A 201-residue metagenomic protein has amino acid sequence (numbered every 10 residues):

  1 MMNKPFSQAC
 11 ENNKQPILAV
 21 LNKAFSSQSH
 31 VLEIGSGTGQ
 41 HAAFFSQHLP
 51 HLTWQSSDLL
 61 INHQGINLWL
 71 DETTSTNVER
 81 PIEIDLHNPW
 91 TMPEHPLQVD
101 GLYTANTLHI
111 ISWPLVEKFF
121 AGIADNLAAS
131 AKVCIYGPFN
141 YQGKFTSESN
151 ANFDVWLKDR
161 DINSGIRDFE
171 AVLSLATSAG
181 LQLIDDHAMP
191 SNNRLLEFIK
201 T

Functional and structural regions predicted by a protein language model:
M1-S27: Class I SAM-dependent methyltransferase Rossmann-like catalytic core, especially the SAM/SAH-binding loop
Q28-G37: Conserved class I S-adenosyl-L-methionine
L32, A43-W90: Class I SAM-dependent methyltransferase SAM/SAH-binding core
Y103: A conserved beta-strand element that flanks and buttresses the S-adenosyl-L-methionine
I111-I123: A short, conserved alpha-helix within the catalytic core of class I
S130-Q142: Conserved beta-strand signature within the Rossmann-like core of class I S-adenosyl-L-methionine
T146-E170: Conserved Class I S-adenosyl-L-methionine
L181-T201: Core SAM-dependent methyltransferase catalytic element
